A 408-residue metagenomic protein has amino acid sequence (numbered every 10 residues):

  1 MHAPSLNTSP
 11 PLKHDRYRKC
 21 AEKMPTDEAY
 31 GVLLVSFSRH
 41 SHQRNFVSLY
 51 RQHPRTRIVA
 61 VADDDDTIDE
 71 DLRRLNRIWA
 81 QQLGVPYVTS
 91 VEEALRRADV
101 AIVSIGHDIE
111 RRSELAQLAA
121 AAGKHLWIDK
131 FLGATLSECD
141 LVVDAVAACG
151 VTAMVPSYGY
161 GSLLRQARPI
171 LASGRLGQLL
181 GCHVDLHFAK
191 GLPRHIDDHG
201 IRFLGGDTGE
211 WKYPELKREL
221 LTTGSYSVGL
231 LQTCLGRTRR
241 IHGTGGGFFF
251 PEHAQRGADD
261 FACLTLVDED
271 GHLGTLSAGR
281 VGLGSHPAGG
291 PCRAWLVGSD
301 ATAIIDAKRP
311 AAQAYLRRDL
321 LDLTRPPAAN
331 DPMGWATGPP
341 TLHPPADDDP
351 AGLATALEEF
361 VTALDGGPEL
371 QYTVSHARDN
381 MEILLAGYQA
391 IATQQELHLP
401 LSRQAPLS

Functional and structural regions predicted by a protein language model:
H2-Q82: N-terminal Rossmann-like dinucleotide-binding module
P4-E28, T222-Y315, A354-G366, L385-A386 (+1 more regions): Contiguous beta-strand/loop segments that form the cofactor/metal-binding neighborhood of enzyme cores
S38-S41, G161-Q255, Q394: Predominantly a Rossmann-like dinucleotide-binding segment in NAD(P)-dependent oxidoreductases
Q82-A145: Beta-loop-alpha module in the N-terminal Rossmann-like domain of NAD(P)-dependent dehydrogenases, especially those
T89, I128, A153-V155, H183 (+1 more regions): Hydrophobic residues in well-ordered beta-strands that form the structural core
L141-G159, Q178-C182: Rossmann-fold dehydrogenase core element
L323-S408: C-terminal helical cap and adjacent loop that interface with cofactors, partners, or active-site loops
